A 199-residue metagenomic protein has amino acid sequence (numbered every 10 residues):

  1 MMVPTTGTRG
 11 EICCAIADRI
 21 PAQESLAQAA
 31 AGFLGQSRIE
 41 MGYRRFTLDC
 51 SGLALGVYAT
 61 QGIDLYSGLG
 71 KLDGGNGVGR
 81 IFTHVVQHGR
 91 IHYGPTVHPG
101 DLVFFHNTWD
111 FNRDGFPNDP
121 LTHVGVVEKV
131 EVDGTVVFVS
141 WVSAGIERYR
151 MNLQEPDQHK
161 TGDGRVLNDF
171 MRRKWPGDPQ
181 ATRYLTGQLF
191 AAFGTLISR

Functional and structural regions predicted by a protein language model:
M1-D73, V86, A181-R199: N-terminal capping segments
C50-S51, G74-G75, G79, H159: Short, surface-exposed, charged/polar-biased interaction segments
Y58-Q61, E128, R148, G177-D178: Functionally constrained cores in energy, signaling, and assembly domains
Y66-R148: ...with weaker cross-activation on analogous glycine-rich loops/strands in unrelated enzymes
R148-E155: A short macromolecule-binding patch
D157-R199: Low-complexity, Gly/Ser/Thr/Pro-rich intrinsically disordered linker/tail segments
